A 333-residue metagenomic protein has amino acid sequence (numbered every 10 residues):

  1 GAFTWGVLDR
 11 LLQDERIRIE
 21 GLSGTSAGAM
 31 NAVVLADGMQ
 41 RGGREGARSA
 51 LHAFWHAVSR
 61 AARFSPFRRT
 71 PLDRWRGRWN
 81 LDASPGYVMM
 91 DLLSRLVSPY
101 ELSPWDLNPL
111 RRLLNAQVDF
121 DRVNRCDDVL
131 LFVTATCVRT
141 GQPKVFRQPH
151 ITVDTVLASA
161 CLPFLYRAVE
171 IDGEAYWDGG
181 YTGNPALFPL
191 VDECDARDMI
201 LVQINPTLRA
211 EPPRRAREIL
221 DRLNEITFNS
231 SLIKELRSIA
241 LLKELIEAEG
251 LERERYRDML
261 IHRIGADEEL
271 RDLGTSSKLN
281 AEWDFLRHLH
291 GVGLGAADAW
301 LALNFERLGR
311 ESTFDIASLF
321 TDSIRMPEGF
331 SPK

Functional and structural regions predicted by a protein language model:
G1-S23, V33-K333: Patatin-like phospholipase
S26: Catalytic nucleophile serine of serine hydrolases, specifically the conserved "nucleophile elbow" pentapeptide
M30: Short alpha-helical segment within the catalytic ATP-binding CA
